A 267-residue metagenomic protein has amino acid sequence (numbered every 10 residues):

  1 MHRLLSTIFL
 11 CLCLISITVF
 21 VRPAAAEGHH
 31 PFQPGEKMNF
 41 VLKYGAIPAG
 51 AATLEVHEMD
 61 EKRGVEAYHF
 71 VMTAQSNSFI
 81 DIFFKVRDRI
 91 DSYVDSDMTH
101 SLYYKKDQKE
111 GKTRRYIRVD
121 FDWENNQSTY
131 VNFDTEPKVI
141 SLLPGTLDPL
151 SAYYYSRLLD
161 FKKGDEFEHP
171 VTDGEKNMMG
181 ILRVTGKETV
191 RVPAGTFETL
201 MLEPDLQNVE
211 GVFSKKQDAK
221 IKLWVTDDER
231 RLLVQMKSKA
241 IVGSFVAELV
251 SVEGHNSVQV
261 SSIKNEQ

Functional and structural regions predicted by a protein language model:
M1-S6: Positively charged n-region of N-terminal signal peptides that target proteins for export
I8-V19: Bacterial N-terminal signal peptides
S16-I17, S151, K187: A general, composition-driven signal for non-globular sequence regions
A24-F121, F161-Q267: Acidic, serine/threonine-rich low-complexity disordered tracts
R115-L158: Hydrophobic, well-structured mid-protein blocks that either form specific transmembrane helices
